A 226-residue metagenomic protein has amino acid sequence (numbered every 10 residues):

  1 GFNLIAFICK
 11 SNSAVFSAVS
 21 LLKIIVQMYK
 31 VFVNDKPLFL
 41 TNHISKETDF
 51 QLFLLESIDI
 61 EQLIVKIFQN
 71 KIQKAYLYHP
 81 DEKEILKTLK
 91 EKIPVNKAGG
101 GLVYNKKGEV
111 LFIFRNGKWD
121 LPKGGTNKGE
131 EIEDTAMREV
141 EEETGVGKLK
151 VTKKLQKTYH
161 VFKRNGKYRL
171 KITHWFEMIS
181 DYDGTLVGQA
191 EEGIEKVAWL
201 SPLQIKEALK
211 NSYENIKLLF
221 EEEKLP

Functional and structural regions predicted by a protein language model:
S13-A14, A18-V19: N-terminal amphipathic/hydrophobic targeting modules at extreme N-termini, encompassing cleavable Sec/SRP-type signal
I24, Y29-D35, N42-D49, T185-P226: Nudix hydrolase/Nudix homology domain
M28, A98, K171-W175: Short hydrophobic/aromatic beta-strand or adjacent loop that forms the aromatic wall/cage of a ligand/substrate-binding
T41-I64: Short, flexible N-terminal segments of the mature chain
F50-F53, Y104-E141, V146: Conserved Nudix-box catalytic region and its N-terminal flanking loop in Nudix hydrolases and closely related
I58-G100: Acidic, metal-coordinating catalytic segment for phosphate/diphosphate chemistry, firing primarily on the Nudix
T126-E214: Unchanged
